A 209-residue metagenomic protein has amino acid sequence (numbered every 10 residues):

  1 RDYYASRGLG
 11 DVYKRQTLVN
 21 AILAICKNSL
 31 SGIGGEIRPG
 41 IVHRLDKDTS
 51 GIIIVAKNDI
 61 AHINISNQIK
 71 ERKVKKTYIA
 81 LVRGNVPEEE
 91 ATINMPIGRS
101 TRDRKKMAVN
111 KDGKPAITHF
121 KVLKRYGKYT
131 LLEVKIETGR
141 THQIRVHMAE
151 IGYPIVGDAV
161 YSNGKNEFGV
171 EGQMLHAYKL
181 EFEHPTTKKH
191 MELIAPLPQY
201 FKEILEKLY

Functional and structural regions predicted by a protein language model:
R1-Y13: Single conserved hydrophobic/aromatic residue that forms the stacking wall/gate of nucleotide- or nucleobase-binding
K14-L18, I41, A61, E89 (+1 more regions): Helical mechanochemical/support elements of P-loop NTPase systems and associated helical scaffolds
T17-I33: Internal amphipathic helical hairpin motif
L23, K27, I69-K70, G98: Signal for well-folded cores of large energy- and translation-related assemblies
N28-L30, I60-H62, V86-E88, T187: Short helix-loop capping/hinge motifs at secondary-structure junctions, enriched in acidic/polar residues
G35-N67, K75, I79, M95-I151 (+1 more regions): The conserved catalytic core of RNA pseudouridine synthases
E71, K75, I79, R83 (+1 more regions): Flexible glycine-rich active-site/ligand-binding loops centered on an Asp-His dyad
V156-P185: RNA substrate-recognition surfaces in RNA-acting enzymes
